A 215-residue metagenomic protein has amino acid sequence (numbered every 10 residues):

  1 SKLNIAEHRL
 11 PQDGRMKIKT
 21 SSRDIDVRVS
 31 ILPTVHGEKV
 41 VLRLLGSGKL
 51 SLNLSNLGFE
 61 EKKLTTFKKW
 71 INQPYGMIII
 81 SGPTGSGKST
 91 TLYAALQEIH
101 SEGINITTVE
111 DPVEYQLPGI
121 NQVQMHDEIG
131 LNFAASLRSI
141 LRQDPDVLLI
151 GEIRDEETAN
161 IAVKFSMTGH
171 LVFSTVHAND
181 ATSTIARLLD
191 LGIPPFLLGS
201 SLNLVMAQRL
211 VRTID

Functional and structural regions predicted by a protein language model:
S1-I214: Short, flexible helix-loop junctions that flank or precede catalytic/ligand sites
